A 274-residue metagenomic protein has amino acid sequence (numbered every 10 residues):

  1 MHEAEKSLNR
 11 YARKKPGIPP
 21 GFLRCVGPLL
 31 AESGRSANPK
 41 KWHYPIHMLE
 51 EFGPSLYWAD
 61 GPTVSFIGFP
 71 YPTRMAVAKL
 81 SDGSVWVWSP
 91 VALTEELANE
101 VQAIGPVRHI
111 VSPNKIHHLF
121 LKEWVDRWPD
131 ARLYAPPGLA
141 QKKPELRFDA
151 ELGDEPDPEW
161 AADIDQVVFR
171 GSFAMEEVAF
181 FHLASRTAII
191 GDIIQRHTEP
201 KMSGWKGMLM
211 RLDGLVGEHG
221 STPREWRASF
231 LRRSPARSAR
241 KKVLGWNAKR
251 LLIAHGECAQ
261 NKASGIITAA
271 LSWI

Functional and structural regions predicted by a protein language model:
E5, G17, A31-R35: Intrinsically disordered, low-complexity serine/threonine-rich segments
Y11-L23: Positively charged N-terminal leader segments that act as targeting/secretion signals
V26, A37-S81: Zn-dependent metallo-beta-lactamase
W42-Y44, L49-P54, T63, V87 (+1 more regions): Metallo-beta-lactamase
V64-Y71, M75-R108: Pre-active-site segment of Zn-dependent metallo-hydrolases
E100-E159: Active-site HxH/HxHxD metal-binding segment of metal-dependent hydrolases
P137-E177, R232-S238, L244: Metallo-beta-lactamase
